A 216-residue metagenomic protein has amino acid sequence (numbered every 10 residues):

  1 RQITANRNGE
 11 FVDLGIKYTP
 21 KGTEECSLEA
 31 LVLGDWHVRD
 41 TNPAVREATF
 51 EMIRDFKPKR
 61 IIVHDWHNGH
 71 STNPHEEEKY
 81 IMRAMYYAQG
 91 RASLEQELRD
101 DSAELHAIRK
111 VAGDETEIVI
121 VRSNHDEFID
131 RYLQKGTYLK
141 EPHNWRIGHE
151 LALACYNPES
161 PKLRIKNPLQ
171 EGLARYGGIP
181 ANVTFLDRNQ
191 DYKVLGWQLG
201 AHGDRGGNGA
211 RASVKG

Functional and structural regions predicted by a protein language model:
R1-G216: Extended recognition/assembly regions associated with phosphoester-bond processing machinery
